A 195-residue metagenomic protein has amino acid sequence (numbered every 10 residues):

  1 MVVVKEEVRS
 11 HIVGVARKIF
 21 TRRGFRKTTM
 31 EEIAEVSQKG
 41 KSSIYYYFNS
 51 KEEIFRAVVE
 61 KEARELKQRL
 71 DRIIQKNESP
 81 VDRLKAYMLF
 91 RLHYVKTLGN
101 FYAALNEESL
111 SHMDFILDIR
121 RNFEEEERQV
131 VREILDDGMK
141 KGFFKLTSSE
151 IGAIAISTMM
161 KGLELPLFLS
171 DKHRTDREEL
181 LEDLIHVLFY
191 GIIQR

Functional and structural regions predicted by a protein language model:
M1-E7, R195: N-terminal intrinsically disordered/low-complexity leader segments
K5, V13, F55, V59 (+2 more regions): Amphipathic, non-transmembrane alpha-helical scaffold segments
V8, K51, E62-L66, Y87-R91 (+4 more regions): Hydrophobic/aromatic residues within well-ordered alpha-helical segments
H11, V15, I19-E53, A57: Helix-turn-helix
R22-R26, N77, L98, K141-G142: Short coil/turn segments at alpha/beta junctions that flank glycine-rich nucleotide-binding fingerprints
A57, K61, Q68-T97, A153-I156: Hydrophobic alpha-helical connector segments
L92-R132, K140: Short secondary-structure transition hinges
Y102-E107, L117, R121, M139-H186: Hydrophobic/aromatic-rich alpha-helical bundle segments in the mid-to-C-terminal region
